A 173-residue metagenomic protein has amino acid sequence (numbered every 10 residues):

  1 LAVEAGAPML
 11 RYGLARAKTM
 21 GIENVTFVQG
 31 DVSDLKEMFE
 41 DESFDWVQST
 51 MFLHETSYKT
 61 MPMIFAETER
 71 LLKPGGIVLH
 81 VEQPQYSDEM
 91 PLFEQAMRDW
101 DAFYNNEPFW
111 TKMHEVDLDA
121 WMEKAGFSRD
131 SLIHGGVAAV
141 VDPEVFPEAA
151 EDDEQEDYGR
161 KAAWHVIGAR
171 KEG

Functional and structural regions predicted by a protein language model:
L1-L35: Class I SAM-dependent methyltransferase SAM/SAH-binding core
P8-M9, I64, L118: Conserved short alpha-helix immediately C-terminal to the canonical SAM/SAH-binding motif I of Rossmann-like
Q29-D31, Q48-M51, E82-Q83, H134-G136: Active-site proximal loops enriched in glycine and acidic residues that flank catalytic Cys/His/Asp and coordinate
K36-V47: A short acidic, Gly/Pro-enriched loop at the edge of an enzyme's catalytic core that lines a small-molecule cofactor
D45-K59: A short SAM/SAH-binding and catalytic strip from SAM-dependent methyltransferases
P62-P74: A short glycine-rich, Lys/Arg-flanked "PGG" loop and its adjoining helix->strand segment in the class I
L79-E144: C-terminal alpha-helical "lid/dimerization" subdomain adjacent to the S-adenosyl-L-methionine
W121, A125-G173: Core SAM-dependent methyltransferase catalytic element
